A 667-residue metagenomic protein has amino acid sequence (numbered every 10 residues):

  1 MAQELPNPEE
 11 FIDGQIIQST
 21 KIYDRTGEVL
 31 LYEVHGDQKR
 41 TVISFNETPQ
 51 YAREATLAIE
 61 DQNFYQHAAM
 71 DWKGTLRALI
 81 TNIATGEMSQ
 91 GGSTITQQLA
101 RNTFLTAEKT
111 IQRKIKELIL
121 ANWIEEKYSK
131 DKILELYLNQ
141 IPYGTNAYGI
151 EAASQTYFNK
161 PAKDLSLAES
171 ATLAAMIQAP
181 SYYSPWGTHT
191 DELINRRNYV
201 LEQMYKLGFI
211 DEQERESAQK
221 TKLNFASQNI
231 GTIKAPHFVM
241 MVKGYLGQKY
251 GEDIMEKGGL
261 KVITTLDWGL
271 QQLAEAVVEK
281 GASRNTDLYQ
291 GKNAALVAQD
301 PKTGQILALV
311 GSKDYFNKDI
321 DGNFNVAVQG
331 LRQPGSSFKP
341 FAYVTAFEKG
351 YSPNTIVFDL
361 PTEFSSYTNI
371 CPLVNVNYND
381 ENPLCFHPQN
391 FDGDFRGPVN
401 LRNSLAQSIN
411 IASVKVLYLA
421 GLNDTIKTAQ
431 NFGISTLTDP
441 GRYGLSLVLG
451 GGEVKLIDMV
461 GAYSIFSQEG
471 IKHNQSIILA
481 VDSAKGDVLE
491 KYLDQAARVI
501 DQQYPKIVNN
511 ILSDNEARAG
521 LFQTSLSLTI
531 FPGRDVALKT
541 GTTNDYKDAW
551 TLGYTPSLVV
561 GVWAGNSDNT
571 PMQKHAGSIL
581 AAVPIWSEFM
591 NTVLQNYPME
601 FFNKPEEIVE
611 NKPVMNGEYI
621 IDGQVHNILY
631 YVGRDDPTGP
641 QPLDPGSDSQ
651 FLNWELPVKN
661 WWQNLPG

Functional and structural regions predicted by a protein language model:
M1-Y23, I83: N-terminal type II signal-anchor transmembrane helix that functions as the membrane-insertion/stop-transfer segment
S19-L31, T48, L165, Q290-I320 (+3 more regions): A short, well-structured edge-of-sheet supersecondary motif
A84-K109, K163, G231-K234, Y351-T425 (+2 more regions): Conserved catalytic neighborhood of penicillin-recognizing serine enzymes
E87-A276, K427-Q430, I434-D439, L445-G450 (+2 more regions): Non-catalytic, structured segments within soluble enzyme domains
R101, L105, N139-N146, K163 (+13 more regions): Glycine-rich, acidic and aromatic/proline-enriched surface loops and short helix-turn segments that act as binding
A121, E125, A179-R196, L201 (+7 more regions): Active-site loop and adjoining helix of the penicillin-binding protein/serine DD-peptidase-beta-lactamase fold
T264-D287, L296-D300, L309-S312, N317-G330 (+4 more regions): A penicillin-recognizing enzyme superfamily signal
N611-G667: Low-complexity, Gly/Ser/Thr/Pro-rich intrinsically disordered linker/tail segments
